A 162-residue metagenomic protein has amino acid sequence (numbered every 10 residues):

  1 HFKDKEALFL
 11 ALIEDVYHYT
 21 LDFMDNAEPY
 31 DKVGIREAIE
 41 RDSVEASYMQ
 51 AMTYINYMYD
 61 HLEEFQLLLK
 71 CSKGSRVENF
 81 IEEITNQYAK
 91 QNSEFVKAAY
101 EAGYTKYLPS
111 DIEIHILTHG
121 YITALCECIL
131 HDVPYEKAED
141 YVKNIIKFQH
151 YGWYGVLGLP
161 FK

Functional and structural regions predicted by a protein language model:
H1-P29: An amphipathic alpha-helix adjacent to DNA-recognition modules
E6, L10, V44, Y48-A51 (+2 more regions): Amphipathic, non-membrane alpha-helical segments in soluble helical-bundle scaffolds
A11, D25-H61: Hydrophobic alpha-helical connector segments
Y19-F23, A27-D31, H61, F65 (+4 more regions): A short secondary-structure junction motif
A27, D31-I35, F65-S72, A99 (+2 more regions): Secondary-structure edge/capping motif, primarily at the C-terminal ends of alpha-helices and the immediately following
N56-Y57, K73-E101, D111-T123, G158: Amphipathic alpha-helical packing segments from all-alpha helical-bundle domains
D60, E94-K97, T118-H119, T123-K162: C-terminal peripheral helix-coil segments that are non-catalytic and often amphipathic
L68-Q87, K137-W153: C-terminal/domain-terminus segments
